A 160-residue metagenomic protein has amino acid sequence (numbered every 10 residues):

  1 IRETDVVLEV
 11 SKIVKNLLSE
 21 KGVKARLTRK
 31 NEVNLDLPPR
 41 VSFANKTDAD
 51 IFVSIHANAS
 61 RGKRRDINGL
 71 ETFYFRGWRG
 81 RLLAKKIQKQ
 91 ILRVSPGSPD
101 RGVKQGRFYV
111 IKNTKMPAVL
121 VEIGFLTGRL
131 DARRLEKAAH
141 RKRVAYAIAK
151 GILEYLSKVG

Functional and structural regions predicted by a protein language model:
I1-G160: Active-site-proximal helix/loop segments of hydrolytic enzymes
